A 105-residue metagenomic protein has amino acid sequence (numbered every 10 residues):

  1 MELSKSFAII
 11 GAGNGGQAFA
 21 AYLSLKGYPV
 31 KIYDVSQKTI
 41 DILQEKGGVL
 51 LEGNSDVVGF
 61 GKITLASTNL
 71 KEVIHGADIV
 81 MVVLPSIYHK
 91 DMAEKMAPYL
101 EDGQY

Functional and structural regions predicted by a protein language model:
M1-G53: NAD(P)+-binding Rossmann beta1-loop-alpha1 motif at the extreme N-terminus of oxidoreductases
D56-Y105: Rossmann-like NAD(P)-binding element
